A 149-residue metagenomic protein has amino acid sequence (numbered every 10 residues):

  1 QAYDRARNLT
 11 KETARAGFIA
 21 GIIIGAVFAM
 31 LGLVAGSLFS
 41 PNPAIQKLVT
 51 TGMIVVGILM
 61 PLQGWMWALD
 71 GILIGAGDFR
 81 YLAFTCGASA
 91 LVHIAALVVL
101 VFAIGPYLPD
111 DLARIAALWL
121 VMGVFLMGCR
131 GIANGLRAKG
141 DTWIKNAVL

Functional and structural regions predicted by a protein language model:
Q1-L59, F102-L149: Short alpha-helical transmembrane segments in multi-pass integral membrane proteins
D4-F18, I72-V99, W119: Alpha-helical transmembrane segments of multi-pass membrane transporters/permeases
V27, W65, V92-A95: Residue positions within transmembrane alpha-helices of multi-pass solute transporters
V55-L69: Hydrophobic alpha-helical transmembrane segments of polytopic membrane proteins
